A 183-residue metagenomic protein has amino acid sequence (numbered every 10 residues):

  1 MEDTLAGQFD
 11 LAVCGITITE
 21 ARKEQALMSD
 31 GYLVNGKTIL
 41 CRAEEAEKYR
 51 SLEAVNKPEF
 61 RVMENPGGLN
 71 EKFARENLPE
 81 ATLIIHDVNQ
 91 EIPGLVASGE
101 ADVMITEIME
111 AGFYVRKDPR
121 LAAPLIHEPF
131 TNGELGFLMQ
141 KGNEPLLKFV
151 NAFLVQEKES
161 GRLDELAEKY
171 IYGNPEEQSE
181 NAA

Functional and structural regions predicted by a protein language model:
M1-A54, A122-A123, H127-F130: Acidic, polar ligand-binding/catalytic clefts
M1-L11, Q25-L27, E76-N77, Q90-M109: Short helices/loops that flank or line small-molecule/ion binding pockets
L5, F9, E44, K57 (+7 more regions): Sec-exported extracytoplasmic/periplasmic mature domains
L11, T17-A21, E45-E47, G68-E71 (+5 more regions): Solvent-exposed loop/turn segments at secondary-structure junctions within structured extracellular/periplasmic domains
G15-Q25, F73, A97-T131: A ligand-binding cleft/hinge motif common to bilobed small-molecule-binding domains
S29-D30, S51-P58, G68-V88, V115-P119: Ligand-binding cleft/hinge of the Venus flytrap
V34-C41, I108, G112-V155, G173-A183: Periplasmic-binding protein-like
A43-A46, E53-F60, P66-L69, E134-P175: Extended ligand-binding regions for polar small-molecule ligands
